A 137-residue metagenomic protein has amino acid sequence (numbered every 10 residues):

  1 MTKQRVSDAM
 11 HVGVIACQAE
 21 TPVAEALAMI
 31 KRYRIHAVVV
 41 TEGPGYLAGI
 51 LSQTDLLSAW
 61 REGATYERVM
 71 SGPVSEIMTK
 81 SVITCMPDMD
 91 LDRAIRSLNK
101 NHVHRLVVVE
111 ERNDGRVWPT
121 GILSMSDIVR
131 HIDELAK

Functional and structural regions predicted by a protein language model:
M1-G13, S52-N101, R116-K137: Tandem CBS (Bateman) regulatory domains
A16-Y66, V74: Acidic (E/D-rich), amphipathic helical modules within compact regulatory domains
C17-R34, T41, C85-H104, V109-E111 (+2 more regions): The conserved cystathionine-beta-synthase
I30, V38-T54, L98, L106-S126: A glycine-centered beta-loop-beta connector
